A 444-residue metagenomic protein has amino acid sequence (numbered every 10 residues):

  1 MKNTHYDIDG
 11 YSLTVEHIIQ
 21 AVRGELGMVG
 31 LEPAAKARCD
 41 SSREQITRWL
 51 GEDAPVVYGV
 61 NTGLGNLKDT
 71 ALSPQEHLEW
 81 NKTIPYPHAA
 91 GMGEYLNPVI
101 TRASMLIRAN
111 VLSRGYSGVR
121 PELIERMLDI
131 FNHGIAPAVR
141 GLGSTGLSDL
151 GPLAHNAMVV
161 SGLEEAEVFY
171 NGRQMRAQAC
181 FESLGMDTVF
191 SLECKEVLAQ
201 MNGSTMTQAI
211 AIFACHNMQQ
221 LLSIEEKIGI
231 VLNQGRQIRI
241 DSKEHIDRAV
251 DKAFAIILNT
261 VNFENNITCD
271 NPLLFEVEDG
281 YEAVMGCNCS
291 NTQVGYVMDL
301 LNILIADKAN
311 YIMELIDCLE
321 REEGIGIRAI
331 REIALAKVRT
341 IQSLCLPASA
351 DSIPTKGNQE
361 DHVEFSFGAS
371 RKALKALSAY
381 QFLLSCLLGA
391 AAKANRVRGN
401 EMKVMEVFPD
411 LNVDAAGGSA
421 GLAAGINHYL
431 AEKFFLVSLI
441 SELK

Functional and structural regions predicted by a protein language model:
K2-A54, N81-R140, L163, N233-R236: Glycine-rich, flexible loop motifs
K2-R38, R43-Q45, L50, P152-A154 (+1 more regions): C-terminal auxiliary extensions adjacent to catalytic cores
Y58-W80, P87-L112, A138-G162, R173 (+3 more regions): FAD-binding core of FAD-dependent oxidoreductases, characterized by glycine-rich FAD pyrophosphate-binding loops
P74-Q75, N81, P121-L123, N217 (+1 more regions): General N-terminal targeting signals
H88, S104-R108, I124-F131, L150-A154 (+3 more regions): Short amphipathic alpha-helical patches
L128-D149, L153, I312-L315, L319: Short, charged N-terminal helix-start/capping segments
